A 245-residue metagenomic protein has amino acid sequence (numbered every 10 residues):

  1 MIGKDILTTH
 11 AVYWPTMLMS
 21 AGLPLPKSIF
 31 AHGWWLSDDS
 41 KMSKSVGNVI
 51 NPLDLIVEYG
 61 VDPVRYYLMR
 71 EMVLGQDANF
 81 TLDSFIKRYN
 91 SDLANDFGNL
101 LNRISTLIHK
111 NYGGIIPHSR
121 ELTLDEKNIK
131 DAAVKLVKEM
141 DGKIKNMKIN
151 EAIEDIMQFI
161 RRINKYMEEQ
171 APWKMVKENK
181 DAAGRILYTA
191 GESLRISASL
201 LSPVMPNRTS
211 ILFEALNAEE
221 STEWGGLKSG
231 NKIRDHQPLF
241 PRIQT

Functional and structural regions predicted by a protein language model:
G3-I6, K44, L55-V57, F85-D96 (+4 more regions): Secondary-structure capping and boundary motifs in well-ordered enzyme cores
H10, F97, I156, P206: Residue-level signal for inorganic ion chemistry
A11-A21: Short active-site loop/helix that positions an aromatic residue
K27-W34: Long, charged, glycine-rich C-terminal linkers/tails
W34-L124, A218-I243: Catalytic adenosine-cofactor/nucleotide-binding cores of aminoacyl-tRNA synthetases and other
D77-L82, V134-G142: Short, charged/polar, low-complexity loop and linker segments that flank or interrupt alpha-helical bundles
L101-M140, I160-K180: Conserved, charged catalytic cores of large soluble enzymes
G142, M147-K148, M157-T245: Basic, alpha-helical terminal appendages of large translation-related enzymes
